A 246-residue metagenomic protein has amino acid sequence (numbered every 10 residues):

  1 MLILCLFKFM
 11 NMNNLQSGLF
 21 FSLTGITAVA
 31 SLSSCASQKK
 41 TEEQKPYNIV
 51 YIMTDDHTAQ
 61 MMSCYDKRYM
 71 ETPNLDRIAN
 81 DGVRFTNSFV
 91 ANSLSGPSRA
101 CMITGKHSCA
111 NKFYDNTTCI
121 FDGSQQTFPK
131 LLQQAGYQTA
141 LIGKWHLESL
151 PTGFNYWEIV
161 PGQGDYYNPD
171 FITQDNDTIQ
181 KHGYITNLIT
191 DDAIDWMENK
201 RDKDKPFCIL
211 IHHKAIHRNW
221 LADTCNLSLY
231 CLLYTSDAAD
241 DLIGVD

Functional and structural regions predicted by a protein language model:
N11-S22: Bacterial N-terminal signal peptides that target proteins for export
S33-S34: C-terminal motif of bacterial Sec signal peptides marking the signal peptidase cleavage site
E43-Y47, D56-Y69, S93, G162-G183 (+3 more regions): Active-site-proximal cap/lid insertion segments
Y47, Y51-T54, T58-L141, P151-T152 (+1 more regions): Active-site segment of extracytoplasmic enzymes that catalyze sulfate/phosphate-ester chemistry
K144: Active-site glycine-centered loops adjacent to acidic/histidine catalytic or metal-binding residues that shape
V245-D246: Hydrophobic alpha-helical segments, chiefly the membrane-spanning helices and signal/signal-anchor peptides
